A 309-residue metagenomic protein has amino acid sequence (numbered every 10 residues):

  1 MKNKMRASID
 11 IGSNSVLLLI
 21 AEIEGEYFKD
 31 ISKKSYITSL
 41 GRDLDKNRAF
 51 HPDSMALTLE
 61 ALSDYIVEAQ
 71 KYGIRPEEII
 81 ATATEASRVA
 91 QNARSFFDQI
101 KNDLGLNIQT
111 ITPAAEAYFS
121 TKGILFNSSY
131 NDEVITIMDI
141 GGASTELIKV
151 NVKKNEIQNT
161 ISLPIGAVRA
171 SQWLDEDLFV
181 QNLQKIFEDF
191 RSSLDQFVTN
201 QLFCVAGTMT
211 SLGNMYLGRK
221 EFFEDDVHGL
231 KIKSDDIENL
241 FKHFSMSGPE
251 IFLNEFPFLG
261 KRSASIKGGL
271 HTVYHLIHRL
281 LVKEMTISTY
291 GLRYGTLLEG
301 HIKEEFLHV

Functional and structural regions predicted by a protein language model:
M1, D10-I11, N127-N131, D139-G141 (+1 more regions): Solvent-exposed alpha-helices and their adjacent loops that cap or buttress functional pockets in soluble metabolic
K2-K29: N-terminal basic/disordered segments at the start of proteins
R6-D10, I135-D139, L202: Short glycine-aspartate micro-motif
S13-S15, G141-L147, G207: Ser/Thr-glycine-rich phosphate-binding loops at phosphate-binding pockets of nucleotides, nucleotide cofactors
I20, S39, D43-V67, K71 (+4 more regions): Helical "lid/coupling" subdomains associated with nucleotide-phosphate turnover
E26-I31, K154-N159: Beta-strand initiation motifs
K34-T38: A structural signal for short, well-ordered beta-strand segments
